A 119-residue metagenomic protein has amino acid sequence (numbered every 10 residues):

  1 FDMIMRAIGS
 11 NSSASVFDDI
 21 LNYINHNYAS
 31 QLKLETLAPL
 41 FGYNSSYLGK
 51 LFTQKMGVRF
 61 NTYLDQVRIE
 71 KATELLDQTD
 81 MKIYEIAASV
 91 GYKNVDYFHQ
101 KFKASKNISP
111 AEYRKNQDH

Functional and structural regions predicted by a protein language model:
F1-S12, D19-K33, F52-M56, T73-K82 (+2 more regions): Basic, amphipathic alpha-helical hairpins
A7-N11, T62, E112: Short, polar/charged, Gly/Pro-enriched helix-capping and turn/loop motifs at alpha-helix termini and inter-helix linkers
S12-S15, D19, Y47, V67: A generic alpha-helix signature
N22, H26, Q54-K93, K115-H119: Terminal helix-turn-helix DNA-binding modules in bacterial transcription factors
I24, T36-Y43, L48, F52 (+3 more regions): Append "Primarily bacterial transcriptional regulators
Q100-H119: …primarily DNA-binding HTH/wHTH and HhH modules…
